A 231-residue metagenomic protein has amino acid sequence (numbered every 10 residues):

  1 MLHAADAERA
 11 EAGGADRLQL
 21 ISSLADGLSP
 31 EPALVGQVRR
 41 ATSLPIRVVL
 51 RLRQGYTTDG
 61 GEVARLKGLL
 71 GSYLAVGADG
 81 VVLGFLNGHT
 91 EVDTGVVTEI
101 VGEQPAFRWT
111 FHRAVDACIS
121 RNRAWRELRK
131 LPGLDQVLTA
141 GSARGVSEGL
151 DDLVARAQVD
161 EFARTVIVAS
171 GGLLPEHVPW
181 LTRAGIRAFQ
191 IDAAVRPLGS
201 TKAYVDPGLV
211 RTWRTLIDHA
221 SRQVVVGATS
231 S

Functional and structural regions predicted by a protein language model:
M1, L18-L20, I46-L50, V81-L83 (+4 more regions): Hydrophobic faces of well-ordered beta-strands that scaffold small-molecule active sites in alpha/beta enzyme cores
L2-G13, V48, T57-S72, D116-P132 (+3 more regions): Catalytic cores of alpha/beta
A5, S23-S43, G60-A64, F85-P105 (+4 more regions): Active-site-adjacent beta->alpha loops and helix N-cap segments on the catalytic face of soluble alpha/beta enzymes
A12, L18-I21, D26: Short linear S-[DN]-x-LW-Φ motif typified by the pepsin-like aspartic protease active-site region
A15, S43, G77-A78, A106 (+2 more regions): A structural motif
T42-L44, V76, Q104-F107, A163 (+1 more regions): Helix C-cap/helix->beta junction micro-motif
Q54, E161-S231: C-terminal alpha-helical cap/extension of soluble enzyme domains
G68-F85, H89-D93: Ordered, amphipathic secondary-structure segments that act as subunit-interaction surfaces in large macromolecular
